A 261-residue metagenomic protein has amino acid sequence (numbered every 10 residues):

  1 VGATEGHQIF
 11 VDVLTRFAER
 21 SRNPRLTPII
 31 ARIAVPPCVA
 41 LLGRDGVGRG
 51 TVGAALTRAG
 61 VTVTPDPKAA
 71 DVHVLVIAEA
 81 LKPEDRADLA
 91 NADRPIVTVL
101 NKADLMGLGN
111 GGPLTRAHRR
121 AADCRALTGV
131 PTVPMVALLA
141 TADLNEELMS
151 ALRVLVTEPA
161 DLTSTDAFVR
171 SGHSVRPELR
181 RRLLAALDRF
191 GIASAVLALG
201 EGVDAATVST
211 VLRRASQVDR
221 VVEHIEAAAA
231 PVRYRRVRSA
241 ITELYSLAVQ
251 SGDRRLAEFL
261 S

Functional and structural regions predicted by a protein language model:
G2-P37, A59, V63, A230-S261: C-terminal or late-domain output modules
I9, V13, S21, R25-I33 (+1 more regions): Conserved C-terminal guanine-recognition region of P-loop GTPase G domains, centered on the G4
P37-V61: Glycine-rich phosphate-binding P-loop
R49, K102, R233-R236: Basic side chains
A122-S261: C-terminal end of P-loop GTPase domains and the immediately downstream helical coupling element
